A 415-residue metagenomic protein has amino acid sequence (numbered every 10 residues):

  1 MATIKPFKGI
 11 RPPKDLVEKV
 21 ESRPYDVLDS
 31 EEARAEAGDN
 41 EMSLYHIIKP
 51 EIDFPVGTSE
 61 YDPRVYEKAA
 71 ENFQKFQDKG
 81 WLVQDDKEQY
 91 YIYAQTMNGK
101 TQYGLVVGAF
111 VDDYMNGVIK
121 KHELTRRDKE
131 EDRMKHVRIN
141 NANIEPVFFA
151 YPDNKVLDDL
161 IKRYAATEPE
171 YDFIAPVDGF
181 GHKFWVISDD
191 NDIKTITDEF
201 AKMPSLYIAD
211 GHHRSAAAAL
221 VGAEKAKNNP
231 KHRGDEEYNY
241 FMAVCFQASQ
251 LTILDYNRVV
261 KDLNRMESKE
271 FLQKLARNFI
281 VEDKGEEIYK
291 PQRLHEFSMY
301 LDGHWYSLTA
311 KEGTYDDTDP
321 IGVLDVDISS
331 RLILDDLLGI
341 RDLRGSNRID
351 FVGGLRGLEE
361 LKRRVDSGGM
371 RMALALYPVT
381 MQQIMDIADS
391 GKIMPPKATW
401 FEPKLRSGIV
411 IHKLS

Functional and structural regions predicted by a protein language model:
M1-S415: Surface-exposed, charge/polar-rich loops and edge strands
